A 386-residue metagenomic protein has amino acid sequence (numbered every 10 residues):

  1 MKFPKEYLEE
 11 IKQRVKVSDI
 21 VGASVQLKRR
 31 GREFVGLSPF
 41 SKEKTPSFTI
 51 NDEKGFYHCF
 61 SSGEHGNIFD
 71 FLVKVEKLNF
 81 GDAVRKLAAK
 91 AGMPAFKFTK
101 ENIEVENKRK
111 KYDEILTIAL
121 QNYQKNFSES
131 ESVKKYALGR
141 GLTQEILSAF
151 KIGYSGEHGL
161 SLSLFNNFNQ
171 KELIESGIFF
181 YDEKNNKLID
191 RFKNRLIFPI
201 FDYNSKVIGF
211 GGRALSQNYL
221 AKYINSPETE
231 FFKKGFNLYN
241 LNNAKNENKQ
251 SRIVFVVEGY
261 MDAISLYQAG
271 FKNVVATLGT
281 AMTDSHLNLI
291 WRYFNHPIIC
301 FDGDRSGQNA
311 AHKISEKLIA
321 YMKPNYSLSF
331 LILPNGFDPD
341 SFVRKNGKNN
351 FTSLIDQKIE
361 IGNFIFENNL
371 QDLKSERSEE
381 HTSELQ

Functional and structural regions predicted by a protein language model:
M1-K100: N-terminal structured subdomain of primase-like DNA metabolism proteins
R30, V105-N107, E114-A119, G156-Y293 (+1 more regions): Phosphate-handling DNA/RNA-contact segment within nucleic-acid enzymes
S38, C59, L72, A137 (+7 more regions): Terminal peptide-recognition signature
E76-A83, L87-A91, R195-R213, S341: Structured, non-catalytic alpha/beta "coupling" segments that mediate domain-domain communication and provide generic
D82-S132: Conserved active-site segments centered on acidic
V254-V256, N295-S306, A311, L331-I332: Acidic beta-strand-to-loop metal/phosphate-binding motif
L289, K317-N325: Arginine/glycine-rich "motif VI" loop of SF2 helicases in the C-terminal RecA-like domain
N325-E379, S383: C-terminal or mid-to-C-terminal helical accessory/interaction module adjacent to the motor/catalytic core
